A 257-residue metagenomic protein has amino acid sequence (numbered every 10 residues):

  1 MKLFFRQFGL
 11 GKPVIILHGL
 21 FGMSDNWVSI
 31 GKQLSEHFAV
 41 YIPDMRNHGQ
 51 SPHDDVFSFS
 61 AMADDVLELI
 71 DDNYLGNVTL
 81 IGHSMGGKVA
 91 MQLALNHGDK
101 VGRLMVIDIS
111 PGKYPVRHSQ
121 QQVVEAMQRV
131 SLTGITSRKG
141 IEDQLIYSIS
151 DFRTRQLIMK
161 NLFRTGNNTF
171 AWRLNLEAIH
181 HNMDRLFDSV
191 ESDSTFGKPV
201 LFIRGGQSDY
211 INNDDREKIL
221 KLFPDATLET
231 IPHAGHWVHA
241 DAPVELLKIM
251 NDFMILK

Functional and structural regions predicted by a protein language model:
M1-I15, S35-F38, D71, L75-G76 (+2 more regions): Alpha/beta-hydrolase fold catalytic core
F4-P52: Conserved HGGG/HGGXW glycine-rich cap/lid loop of the alpha/beta-hydrolase fold
V28, K32, Y41-I81, K248-N251: Active-site loop/oxyanion-hole signature of alpha/beta-hydrolase fold enzymes
G82, G86, A90: Gly/Ala-rich beta-loop-alpha elbow adjacent to hydrolase catalytic centers
M91-L95, G102-I135: Flexible "cap/lid" loop of the alpha/beta hydrolase fold
T133-F187: Conserved alpha/beta-hydrolase catalytic His-Asp/Glu region
N167-L222, T227-T230: Conserved serine/cysteine hydrolase catalytic core
A226-K257: Catalytic active-site module of serine/aspartate enzymes centered on a nucleophile-bearing elbow/loop
